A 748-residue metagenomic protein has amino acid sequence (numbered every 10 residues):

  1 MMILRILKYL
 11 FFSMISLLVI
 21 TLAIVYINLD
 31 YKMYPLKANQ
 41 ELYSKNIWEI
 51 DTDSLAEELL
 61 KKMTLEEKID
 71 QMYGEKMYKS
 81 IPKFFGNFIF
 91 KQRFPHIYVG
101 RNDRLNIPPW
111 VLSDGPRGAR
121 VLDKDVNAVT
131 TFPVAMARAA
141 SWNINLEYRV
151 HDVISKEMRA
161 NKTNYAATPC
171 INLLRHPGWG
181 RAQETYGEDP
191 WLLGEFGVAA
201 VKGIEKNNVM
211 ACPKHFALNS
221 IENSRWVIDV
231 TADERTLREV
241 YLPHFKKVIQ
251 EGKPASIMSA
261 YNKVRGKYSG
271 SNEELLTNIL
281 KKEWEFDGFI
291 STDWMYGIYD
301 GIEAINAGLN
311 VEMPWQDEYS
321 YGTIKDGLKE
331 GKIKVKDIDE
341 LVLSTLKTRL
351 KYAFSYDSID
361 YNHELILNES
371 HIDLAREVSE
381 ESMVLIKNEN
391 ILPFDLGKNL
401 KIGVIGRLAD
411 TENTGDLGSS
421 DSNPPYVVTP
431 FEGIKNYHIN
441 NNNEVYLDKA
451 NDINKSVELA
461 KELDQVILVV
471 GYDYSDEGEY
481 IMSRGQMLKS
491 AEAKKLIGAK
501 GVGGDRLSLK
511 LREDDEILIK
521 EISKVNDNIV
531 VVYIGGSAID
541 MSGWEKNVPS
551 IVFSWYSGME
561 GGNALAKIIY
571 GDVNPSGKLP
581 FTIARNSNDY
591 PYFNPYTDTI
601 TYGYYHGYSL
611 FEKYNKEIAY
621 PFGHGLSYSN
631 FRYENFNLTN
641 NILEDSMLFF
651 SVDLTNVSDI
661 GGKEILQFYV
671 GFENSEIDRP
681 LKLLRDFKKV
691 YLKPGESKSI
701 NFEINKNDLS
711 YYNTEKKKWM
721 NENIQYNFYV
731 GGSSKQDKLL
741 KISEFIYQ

Functional and structural regions predicted by a protein language model:
M1-L7: Short, Lys/Arg-rich N-terminal segment immediately upstream of the first membrane anchor
F11-Y712, K718-Q736: Glycoside hydrolase catalytic-domain context in secreted enzymes
Q736-Q748: Short beta-strand elements
